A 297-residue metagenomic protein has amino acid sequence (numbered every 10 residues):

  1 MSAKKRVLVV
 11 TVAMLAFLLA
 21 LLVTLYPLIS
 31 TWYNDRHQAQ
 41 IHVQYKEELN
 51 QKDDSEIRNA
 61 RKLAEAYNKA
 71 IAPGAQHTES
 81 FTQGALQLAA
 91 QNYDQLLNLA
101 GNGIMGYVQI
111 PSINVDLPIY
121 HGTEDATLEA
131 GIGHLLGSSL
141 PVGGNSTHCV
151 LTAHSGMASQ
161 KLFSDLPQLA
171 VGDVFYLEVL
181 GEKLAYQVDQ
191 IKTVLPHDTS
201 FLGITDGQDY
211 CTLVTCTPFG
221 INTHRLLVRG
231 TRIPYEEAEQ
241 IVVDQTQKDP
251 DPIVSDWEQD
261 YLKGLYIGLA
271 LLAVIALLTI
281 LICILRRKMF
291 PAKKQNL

Functional and structural regions predicted by a protein language model:
M1-S2: Short, Lys/Arg-rich, polar N-terminal cytosolic tail immediately upstream of the first transmembrane signal-anchor
R6-Q259: Solvent-exposed, non-transmembrane regions of membrane-associated and secreted proteins
D249-L297: C-terminal single-pass membrane-anchor helix
